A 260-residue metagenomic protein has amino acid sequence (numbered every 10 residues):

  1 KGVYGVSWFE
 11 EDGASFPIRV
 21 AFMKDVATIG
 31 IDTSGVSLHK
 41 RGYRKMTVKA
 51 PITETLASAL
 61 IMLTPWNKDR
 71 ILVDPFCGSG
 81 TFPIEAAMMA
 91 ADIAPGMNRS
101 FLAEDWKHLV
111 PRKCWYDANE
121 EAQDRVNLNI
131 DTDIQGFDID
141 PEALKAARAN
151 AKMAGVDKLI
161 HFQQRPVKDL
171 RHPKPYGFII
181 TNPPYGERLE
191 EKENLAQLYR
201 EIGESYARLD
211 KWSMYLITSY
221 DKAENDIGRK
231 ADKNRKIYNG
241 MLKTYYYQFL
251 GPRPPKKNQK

Functional and structural regions predicted by a protein language model:
K1-T55, I61: Non-catalytic, mostly N-terminal accessory regions of nucleic-acid modification and defense proteins
A21-D25, R165, S219: Short loop/turn motifs enriched for small/polar and acidic residues
M23, F76-G80, N239-L242: A short acidic Gly-Thr/Ser loop motif
V26-T28, D69-L72, D133, F178 (+1 more regions): Beta-sheet entry/capping signal
D32, R41, A87-M88, G228-R229: Short acidic, glycine/serine/threonine-rich loops at helix termini
I52-H172, E187-R188, K192-N194: Conserved S-adenosyl-L-methionine
P166-K260: C-terminal catalytic and target-recognition region of SAM-dependent MTase-like enzymes, primarily methyltransferases
